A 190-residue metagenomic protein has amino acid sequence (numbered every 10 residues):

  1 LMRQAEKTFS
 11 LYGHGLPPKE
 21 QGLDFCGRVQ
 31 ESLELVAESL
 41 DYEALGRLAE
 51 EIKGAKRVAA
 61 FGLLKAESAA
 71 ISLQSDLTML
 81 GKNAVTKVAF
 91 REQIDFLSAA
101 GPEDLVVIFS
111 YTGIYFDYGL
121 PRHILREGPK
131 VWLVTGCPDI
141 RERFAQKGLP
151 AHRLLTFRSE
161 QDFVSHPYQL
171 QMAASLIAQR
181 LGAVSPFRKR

Functional and structural regions predicted by a protein language model:
L1-A44: HTH-adjacent hinge/linker in prokaryotic transcriptional regulators
Q4, S32-S39, L80, R180-R188: Change "in soluble alpha/beta enzymes" to "in soluble alpha/beta proteins
E20, G27, L48, A84-K87 (+1 more regions): Short, well-ordered helical secondary-structure segments
G22, C26, L45-L48, A70 (+1 more regions): Hydrophobic packing residues in well-ordered alpha-helices of helical domains and bundles
E43-K56: Glycine-rich phosphate/diphosphate-binding loops that line cofactor/substrate pockets in enzymes
K53-F187: Glycine-rich phosphate-binding loops that contact phosphosugars or nucleotide phosphates
